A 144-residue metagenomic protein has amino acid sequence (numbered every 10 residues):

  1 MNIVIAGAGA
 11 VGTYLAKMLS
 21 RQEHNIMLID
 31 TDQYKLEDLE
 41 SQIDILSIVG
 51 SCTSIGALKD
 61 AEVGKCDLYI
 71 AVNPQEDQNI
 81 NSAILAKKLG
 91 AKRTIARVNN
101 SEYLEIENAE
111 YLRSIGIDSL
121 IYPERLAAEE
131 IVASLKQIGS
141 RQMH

Functional and structural regions predicted by a protein language model:
M1-H144: Cytosolic regulatory regions of ion transport systems
